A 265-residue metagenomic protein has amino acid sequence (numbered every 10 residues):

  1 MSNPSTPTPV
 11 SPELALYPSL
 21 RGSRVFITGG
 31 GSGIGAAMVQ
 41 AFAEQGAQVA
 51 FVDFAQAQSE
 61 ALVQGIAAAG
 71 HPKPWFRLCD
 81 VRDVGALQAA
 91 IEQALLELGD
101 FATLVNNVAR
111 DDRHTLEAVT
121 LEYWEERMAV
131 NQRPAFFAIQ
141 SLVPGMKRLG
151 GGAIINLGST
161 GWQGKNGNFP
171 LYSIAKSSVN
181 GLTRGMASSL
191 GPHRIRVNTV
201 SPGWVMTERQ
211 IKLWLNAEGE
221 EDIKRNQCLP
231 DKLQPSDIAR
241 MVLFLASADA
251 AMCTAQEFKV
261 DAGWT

Functional and structural regions predicted by a protein language model:
S2-S19, G164, L243, T254-T265: Short C-terminal tail/terminal secondary-structure segment of NAD(P)H-dependent dehydrogenase/reductase domains
R24, G31-S32: Conserved glycine-rich cofactor-binding loop
V105, G191, R196, C253-A255: Short, small/polar-rich loop/turn modules that mediate ligand/substrate recognition or access, typified
T115-L116, T120-E125, I223: Substrate-binding pocket helix/loop in short-chain dehydrogenase/reductase
F136-I139, K232-V260: C-terminal substrate-recognition "lid" of short-chain dehydrogenase/reductases
I139, A175, T183: Active-site helix of classical SDR
P144, S188-P192, A251: Alpha-helical segment proximal to the catalytic Tyr-Lys
